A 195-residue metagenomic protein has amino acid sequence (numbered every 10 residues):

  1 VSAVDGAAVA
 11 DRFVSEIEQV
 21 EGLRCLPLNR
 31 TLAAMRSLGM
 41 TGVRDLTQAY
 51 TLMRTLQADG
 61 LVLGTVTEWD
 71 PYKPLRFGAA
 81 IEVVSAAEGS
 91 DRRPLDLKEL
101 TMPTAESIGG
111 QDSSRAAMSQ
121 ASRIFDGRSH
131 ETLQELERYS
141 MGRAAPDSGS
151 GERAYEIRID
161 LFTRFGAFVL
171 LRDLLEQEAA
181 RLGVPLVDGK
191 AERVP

Functional and structural regions predicted by a protein language model:
V1-V43, I157-D160, G166, L170: An acidic helix/loop motif centered on a single conserved Asp/Glu that marks catalytic or ligand-interacting sites
A8-V14, R44-T47, I81-S85, L100: Short, low-complexity, polar/charged sequence segments that are solvent-exposed and flexible
V9-E16, T41-D45, A121-Q134: Phosphate-binding glycine-rich loops and adjacent basic patches that engage nucleotide phosphates, nucleic-acid
R12-L23, L52-D59, V84, F168-R181: Structured segments of extracytoplasmic/periplasmic soluble domains in secreted or envelope-associated proteins
L23, R30-T31, V66-W69, A80-G89 (+1 more regions): Solvent-exposed coil/turn segments that connect beta secondary-structure elements in extracytoplasmic/periplasmic
C25-L63, E68-G78, P146: Short, solvent-exposed, polar/charged sequence segments at loop or secondary-structure edges
L75-R76, A87-P195: C-terminal/domain-edge helix-coil "capping" segments
